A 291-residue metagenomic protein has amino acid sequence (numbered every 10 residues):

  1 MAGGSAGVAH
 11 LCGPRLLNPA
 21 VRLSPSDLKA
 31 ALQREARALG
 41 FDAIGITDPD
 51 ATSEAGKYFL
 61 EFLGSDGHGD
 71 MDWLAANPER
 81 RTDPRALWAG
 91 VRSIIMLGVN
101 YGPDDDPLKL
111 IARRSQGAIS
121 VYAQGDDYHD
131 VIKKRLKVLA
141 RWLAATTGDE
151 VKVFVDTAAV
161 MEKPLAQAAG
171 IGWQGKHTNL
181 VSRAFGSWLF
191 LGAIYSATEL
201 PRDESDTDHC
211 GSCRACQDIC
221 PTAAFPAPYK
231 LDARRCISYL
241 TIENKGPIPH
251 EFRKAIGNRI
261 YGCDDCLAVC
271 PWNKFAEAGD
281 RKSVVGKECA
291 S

Functional and structural regions predicted by a protein language model:
M1-G7, L11-S26, A145, E277-E288: Short, basic, low-complexity termini and linkers enriched in Ser/Thr/Gly/Pro that act as targeting/leader peptides
N18-H209, I248, G257: Auxiliary alpha/beta "docking" domains used to position bulky ligands
A38-F41, A51, A215-Y239, K245 (+2 more regions): Iron-sulfur cluster-binding cysteine motifs and their immediate structural context in ferredoxin-like electron-transfer
P201, I242-E243: A short, flexible beta-alpha/helix-coil linker loop
S212: SIR2/sirtuin NAD+-dependent deacylase catalytic core
S291: Glycine-rich phosphate/pyrophosphate-binding loop and adjacent beta-alpha nucleotide/cofactor-binding cores
